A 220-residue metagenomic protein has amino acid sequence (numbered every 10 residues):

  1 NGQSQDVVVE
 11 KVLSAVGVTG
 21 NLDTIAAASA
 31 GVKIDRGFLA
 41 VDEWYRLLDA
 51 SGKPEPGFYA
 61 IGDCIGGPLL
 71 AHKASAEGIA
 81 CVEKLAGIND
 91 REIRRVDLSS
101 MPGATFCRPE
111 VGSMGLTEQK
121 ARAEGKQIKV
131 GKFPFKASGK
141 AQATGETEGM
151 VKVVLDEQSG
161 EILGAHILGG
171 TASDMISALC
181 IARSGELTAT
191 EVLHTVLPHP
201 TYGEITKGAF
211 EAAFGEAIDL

Functional and structural regions predicted by a protein language model:
N1, D35, E157-S159: Short acidic-glycine loop/turn motifs at beta-strand connectors
N1, S29, S75-E77, E146-T147 (+1 more regions): Short, solvent-exposed amphipathic alpha-helical segments in soluble enzyme and RNA/protein-processing domains
N1-Q5, P68-S75, E83-K120: Rossmann-like dinucleotide-binding cores of NAD(P)H-dependent redox enzymes
Q3, D35, G149-V151: Residue-level marker for the onset of beta-strands and adjacent loop->beta junctions in well-ordered domains
D6-D90: FAD-site-proximal beta/loop scaffold in flavoenzymes
V7, K53-P56, S99, K126 (+1 more regions): Structured loop/turn residues at beta-strand edges in well-structured enzyme cores
A86, M101, F106-L220: Flexible, glycine-rich terminal cap/loop adjacent to redox cofactors in electron-transfer oxidoreductases
